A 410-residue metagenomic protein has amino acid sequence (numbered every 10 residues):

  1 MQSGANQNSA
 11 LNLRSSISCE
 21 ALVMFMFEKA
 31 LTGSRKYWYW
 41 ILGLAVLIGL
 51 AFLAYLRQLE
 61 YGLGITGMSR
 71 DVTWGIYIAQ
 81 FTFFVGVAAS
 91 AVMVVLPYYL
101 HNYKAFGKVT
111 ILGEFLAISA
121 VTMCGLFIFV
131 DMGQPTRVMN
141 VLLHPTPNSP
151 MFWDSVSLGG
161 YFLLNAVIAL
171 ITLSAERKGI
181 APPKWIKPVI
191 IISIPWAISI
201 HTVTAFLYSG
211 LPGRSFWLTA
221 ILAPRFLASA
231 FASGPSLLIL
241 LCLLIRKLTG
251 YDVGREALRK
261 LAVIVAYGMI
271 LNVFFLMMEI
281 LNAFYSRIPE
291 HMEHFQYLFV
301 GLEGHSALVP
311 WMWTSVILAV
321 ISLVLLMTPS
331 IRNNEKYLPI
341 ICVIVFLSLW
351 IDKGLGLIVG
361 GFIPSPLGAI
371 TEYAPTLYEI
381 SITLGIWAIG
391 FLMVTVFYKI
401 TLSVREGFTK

Functional and structural regions predicted by a protein language model:
M1-Q2, Q7-I17: Short, basic, low-complexity termini and linkers enriched in Ser/Thr/Gly/Pro that act as targeting/leader peptides
S18-S90, P97, F391, T395: N-terminal signal-anchor module of multipass membrane proteins
K29-G33, Y37, I41-L50, Y55 (+5 more regions): Long, contiguous internal "core" modules enriched in hydrophobic/ aromatic residues
A54-I65, F129-M139, V203-G213, L281-H291 (+1 more regions): Membrane-helix interface motif
L56-T66, Y98-T110, M132-T136, M327 (+1 more regions): Juxtamembrane/interface segments at transmembrane-helix termini
V72-T136, W153, S157: Membrane helical hairpin/interfacial module
M139-L143, E293-L302, G361-E379: Short, membrane-exposed interhelical loops at transmembrane-helix boundaries
Y337-L347: Central hydrophobic cores of alpha-helical transmembrane segments in multi-pass integral membrane proteins
